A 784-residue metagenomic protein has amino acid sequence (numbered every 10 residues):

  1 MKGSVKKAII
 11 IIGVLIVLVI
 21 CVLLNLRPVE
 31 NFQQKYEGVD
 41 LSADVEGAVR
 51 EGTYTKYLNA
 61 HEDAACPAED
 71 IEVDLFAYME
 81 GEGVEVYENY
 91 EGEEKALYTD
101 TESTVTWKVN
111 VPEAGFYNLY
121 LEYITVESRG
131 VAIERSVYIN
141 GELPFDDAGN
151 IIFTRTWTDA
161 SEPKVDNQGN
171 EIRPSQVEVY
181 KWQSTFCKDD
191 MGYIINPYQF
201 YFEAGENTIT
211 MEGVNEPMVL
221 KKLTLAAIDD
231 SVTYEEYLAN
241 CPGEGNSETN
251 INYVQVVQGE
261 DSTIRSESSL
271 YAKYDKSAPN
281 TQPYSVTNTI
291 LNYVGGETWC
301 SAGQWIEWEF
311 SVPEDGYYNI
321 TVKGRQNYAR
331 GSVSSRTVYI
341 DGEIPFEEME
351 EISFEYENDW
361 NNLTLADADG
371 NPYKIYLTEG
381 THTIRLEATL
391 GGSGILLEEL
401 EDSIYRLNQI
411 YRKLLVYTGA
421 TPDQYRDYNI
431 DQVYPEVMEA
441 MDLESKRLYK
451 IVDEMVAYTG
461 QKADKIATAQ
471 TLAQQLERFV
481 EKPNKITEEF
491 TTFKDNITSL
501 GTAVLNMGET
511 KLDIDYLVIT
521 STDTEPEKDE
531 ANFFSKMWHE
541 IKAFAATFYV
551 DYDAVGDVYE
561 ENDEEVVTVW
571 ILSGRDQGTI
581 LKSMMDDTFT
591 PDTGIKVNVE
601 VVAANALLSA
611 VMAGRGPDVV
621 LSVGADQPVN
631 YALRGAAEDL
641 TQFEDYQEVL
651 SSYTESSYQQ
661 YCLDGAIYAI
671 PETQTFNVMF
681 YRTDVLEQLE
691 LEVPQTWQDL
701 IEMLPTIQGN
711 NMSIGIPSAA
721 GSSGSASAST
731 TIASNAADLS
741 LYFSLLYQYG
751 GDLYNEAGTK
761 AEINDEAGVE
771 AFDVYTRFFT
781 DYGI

Functional and structural regions predicted by a protein language model:
G3-T522: Extracytoplasmic
T210-M211, D618-S622, I784: Paired acidic/hydrophobic, glycine-rich loop segments that form the ligand-binding mouth/hinge of periplasmic-binding
Y549-D563, A625-V678, E692, W697-M703 (+2 more regions): Hinge/lid segment of periplasmic solute-binding proteins
N562-R575, F589, I595-E600, V619 (+2 more regions): Short, well-ordered beta-strand elements
V567-V569, Y668-A669, G709-G721, S725-N735: Bilobed periplasmic-binding protein-like "clamshell/Venus-flytrap" ligand-binding domains
D587-S656, Q660, T683-E692: Extracytoplasmic "Venus flytrap"/periplasmic binding protein-like
E600-S609, W697-E702, I784: Short helix-initiation/N-cap motifs at beta->coil->alpha
A757-I784: Glycine-centered hinge/linker elements that transmit conformational signals in sensory and ligand-binding systems
